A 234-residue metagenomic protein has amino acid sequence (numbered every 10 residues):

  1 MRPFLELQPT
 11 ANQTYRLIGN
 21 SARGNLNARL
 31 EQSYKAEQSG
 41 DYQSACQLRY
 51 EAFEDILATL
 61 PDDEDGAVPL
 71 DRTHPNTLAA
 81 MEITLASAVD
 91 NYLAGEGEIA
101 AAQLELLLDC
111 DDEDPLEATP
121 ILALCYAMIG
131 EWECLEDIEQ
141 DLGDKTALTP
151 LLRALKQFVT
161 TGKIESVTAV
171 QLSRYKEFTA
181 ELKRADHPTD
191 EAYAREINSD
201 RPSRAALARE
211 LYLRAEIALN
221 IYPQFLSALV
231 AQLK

Functional and structural regions predicted by a protein language model:
Q13-I18, A45-A52, G97-E105, E131-D144 (+1 more regions): Alpha-helical repeat scaffolds
L17-S21, F53-T77, D109-D111: Flexible helix-coil transition and linker loops at the boundaries of alpha-helical arrays
G24, R72-A79, E96, D114 (+1 more regions): Structural signature of alpha-solenoid helical repeat junctions
K35, D90, A123-C125, R153-T160: Residue-level signature for tetratricopeptide repeat
S39, A94, I129, T160-T161: Structural motif corresponding to the intra-repeat A-B loop/turn of tetratricopeptide repeats
L152-K234: Long, ordered, amphipathic alpha-helical scaffolds
